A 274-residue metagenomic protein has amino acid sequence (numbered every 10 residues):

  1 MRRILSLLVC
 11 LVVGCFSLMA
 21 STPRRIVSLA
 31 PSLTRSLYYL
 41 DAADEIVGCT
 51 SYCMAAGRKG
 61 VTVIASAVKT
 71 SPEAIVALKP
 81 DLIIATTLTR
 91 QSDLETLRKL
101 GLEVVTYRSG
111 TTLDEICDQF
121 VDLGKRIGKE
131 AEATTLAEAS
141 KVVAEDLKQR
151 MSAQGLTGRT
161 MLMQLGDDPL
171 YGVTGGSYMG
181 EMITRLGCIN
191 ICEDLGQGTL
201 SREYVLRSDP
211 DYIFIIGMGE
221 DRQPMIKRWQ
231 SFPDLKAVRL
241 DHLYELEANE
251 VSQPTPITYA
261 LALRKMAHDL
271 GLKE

Functional and structural regions predicted by a protein language model:
M1-I4: Positively charged n-region of N-terminal signal peptides that target proteins for export
S6-F16: Bacterial N-terminal signal peptides
L18-S21: Boundary at the C-terminal end of the N-terminal hydrophobic targeting segment
R24-L37, A131-G187: Basic- and aromatic-lined ligand-binding clefts that recognize polyanionic substrates
R24-R25, E115-K125, T134, E138 (+3 more regions): Structured C-terminal subdomain patch of bacterial secreted/periplasmic proteins
R24-T89: A short, structured surface patch at a secondary-structure boundary
T50, G176-G198, E245: His/Asp/Glu-enriched short active-site or ligand-binding loop at hydrolase and phosphoryl-transfer sites
T70-L88, L102, S201-I215: Proline-aspartate-enriched helix->loop->beta-strand connector
